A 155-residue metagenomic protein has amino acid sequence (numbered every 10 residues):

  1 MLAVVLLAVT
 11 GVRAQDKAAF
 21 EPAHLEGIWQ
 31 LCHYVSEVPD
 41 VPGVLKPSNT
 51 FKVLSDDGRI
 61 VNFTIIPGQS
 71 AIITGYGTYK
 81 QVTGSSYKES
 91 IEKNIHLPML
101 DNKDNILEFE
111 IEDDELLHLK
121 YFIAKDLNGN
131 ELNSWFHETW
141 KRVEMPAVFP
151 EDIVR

Functional and structural regions predicted by a protein language model:
M1-V9: Bacterial N-terminal signal peptides
G11-T74, K88-R155: Lipid interaction determinants
G77-K80: Extracellular/luminal ectodomains and secreted, surface-exposed scaffolds of diverse proteins
V82-Y87: Short, conserved beta-turn/loop elements at beta-strand boundaries and strand-helix junctions
